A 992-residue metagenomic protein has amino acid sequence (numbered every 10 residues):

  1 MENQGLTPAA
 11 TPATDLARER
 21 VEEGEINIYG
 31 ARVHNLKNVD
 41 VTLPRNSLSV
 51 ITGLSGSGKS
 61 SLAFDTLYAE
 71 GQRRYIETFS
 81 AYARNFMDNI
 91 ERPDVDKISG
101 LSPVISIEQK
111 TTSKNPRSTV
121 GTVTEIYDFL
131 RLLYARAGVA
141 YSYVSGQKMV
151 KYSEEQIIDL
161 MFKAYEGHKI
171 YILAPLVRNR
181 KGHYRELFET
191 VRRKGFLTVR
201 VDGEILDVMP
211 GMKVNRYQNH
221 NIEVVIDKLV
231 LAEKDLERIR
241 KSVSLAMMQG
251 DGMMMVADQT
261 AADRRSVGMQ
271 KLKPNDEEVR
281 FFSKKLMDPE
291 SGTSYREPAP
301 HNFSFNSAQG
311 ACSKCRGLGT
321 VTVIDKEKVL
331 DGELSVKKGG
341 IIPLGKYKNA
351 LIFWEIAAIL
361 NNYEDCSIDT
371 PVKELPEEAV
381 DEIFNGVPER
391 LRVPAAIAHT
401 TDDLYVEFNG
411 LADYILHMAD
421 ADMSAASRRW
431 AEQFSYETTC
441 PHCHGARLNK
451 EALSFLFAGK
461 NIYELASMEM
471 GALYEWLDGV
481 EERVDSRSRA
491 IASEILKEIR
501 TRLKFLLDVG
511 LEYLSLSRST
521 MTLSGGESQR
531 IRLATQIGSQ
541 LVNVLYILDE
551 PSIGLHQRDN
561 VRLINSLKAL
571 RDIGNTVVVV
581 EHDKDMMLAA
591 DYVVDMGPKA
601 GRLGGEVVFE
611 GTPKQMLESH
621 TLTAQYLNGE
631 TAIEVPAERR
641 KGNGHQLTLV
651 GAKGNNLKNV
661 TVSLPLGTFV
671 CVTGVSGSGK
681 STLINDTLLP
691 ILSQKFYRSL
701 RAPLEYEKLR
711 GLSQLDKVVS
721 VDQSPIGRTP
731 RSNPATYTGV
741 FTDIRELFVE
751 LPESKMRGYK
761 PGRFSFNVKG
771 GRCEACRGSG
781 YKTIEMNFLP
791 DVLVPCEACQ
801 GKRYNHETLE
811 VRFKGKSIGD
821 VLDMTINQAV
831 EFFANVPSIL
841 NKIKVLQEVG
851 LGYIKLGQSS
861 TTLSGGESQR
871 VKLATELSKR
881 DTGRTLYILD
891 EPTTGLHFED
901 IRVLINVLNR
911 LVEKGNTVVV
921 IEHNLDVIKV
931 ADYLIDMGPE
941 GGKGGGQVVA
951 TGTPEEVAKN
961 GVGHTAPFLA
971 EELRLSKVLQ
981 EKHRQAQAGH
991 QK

Functional and structural regions predicted by a protein language model:
M1-K992: Conserved phosphate-binding elements of NTP-dependent enzyme cores
